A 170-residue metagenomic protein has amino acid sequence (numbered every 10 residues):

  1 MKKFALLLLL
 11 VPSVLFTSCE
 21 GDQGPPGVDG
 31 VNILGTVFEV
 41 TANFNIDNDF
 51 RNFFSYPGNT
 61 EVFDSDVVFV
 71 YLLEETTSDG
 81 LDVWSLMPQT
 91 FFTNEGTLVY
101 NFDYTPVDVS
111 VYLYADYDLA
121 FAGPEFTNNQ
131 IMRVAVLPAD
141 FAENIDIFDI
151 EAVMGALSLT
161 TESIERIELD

Functional and structural regions predicted by a protein language model:
M1-F4, E20: Positively charged n-region of N-terminal signal peptides that target proteins for export
A5-S13: Sec-dependent N-terminal signal peptides
L15-S18: C-terminal motif of bacterial Sec signal peptides marking the signal peptidase cleavage site
G21-G35: Collagen/collagen-like triple-helix recognition
L34-I131, A135-D170: Extracellular or exported targeting regions of proteins
